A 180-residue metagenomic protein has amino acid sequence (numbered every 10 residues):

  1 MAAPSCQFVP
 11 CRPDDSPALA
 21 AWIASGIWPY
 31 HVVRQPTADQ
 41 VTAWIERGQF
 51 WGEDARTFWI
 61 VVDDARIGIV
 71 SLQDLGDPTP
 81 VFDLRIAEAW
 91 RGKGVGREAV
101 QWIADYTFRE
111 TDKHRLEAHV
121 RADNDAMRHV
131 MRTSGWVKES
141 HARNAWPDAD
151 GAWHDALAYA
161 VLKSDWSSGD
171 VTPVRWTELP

Functional and structural regions predicted by a protein language model:
M1-A24, T57-P180: Acyl-donor (CoA/ACP) binding surface of acyl/acetyltransferases
I27-R47: Conserved GNAT-fold acetyl-CoA-binding loop/helix
G48-D54: Short loop/turn motifs at secondary-structure junctions and domain boundaries
